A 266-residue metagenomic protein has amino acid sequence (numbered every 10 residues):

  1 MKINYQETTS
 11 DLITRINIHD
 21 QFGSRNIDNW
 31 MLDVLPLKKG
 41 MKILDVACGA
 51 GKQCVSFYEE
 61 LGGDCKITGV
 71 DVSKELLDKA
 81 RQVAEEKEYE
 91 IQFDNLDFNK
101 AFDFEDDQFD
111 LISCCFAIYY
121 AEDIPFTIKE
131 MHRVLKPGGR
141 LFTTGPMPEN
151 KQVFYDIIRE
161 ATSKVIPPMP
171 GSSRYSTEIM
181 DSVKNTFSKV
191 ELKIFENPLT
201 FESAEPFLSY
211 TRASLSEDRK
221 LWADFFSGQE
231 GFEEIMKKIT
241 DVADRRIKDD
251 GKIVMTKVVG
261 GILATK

Functional and structural regions predicted by a protein language model:
M1-K39, K52-S56: Conserved class I S-adenosyl-L-methionine
N4, S24, A50-K52, S173-K266: Conserved Class I S-adenosyl-L-methionine
L44-V46, A50-K100: Class I SAM-dependent methyltransferase SAM/SAH-binding core
F102-I112: A short acidic, Gly/Pro-enriched loop at the edge of an enzyme's catalytic core that lines a small-molecule cofactor
D110-D123: A short SAM/SAH-binding and catalytic strip from SAM-dependent methyltransferases
P125, R140-S203: Conserved catalytic/acceptor-binding region of the Class I
P125-P137: A short glycine-rich, Lys/Arg-flanked "PGG" loop and its adjoining helix->strand segment in the class I
